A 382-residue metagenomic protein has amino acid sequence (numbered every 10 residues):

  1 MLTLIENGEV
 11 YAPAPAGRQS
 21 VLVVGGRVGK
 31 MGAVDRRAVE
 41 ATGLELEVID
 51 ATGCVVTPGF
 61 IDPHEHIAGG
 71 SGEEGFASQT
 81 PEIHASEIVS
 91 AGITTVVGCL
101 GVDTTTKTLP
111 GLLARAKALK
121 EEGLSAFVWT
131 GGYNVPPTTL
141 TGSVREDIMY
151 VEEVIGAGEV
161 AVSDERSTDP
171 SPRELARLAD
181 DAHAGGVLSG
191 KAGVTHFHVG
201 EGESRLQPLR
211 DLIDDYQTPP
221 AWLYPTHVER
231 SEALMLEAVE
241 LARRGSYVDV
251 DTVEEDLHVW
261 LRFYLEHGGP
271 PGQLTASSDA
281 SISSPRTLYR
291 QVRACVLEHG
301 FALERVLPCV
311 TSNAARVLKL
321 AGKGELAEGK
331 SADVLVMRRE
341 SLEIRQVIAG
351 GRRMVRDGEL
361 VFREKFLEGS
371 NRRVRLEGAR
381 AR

Functional and structural regions predicted by a protein language model:
M1-G25, G32-T42, I83-L100, T311-R382: Active-site microenvironment of metallo-dependent hydrolases
L4, E45-D50, V154-A157, V347: Conserved beta-strand scaffold positions in the cores of enzyme catalytic domains, especially in NTP/NDP-utilizing
G8, V21, G26, G53 (+10 more regions): Divalent metal-coordination and catalytic microenvironments
R37, T42, L46, A51-A114: Metal-associated gating/positioning segment near the N- to mid-region
I83-T108, A114-P136, E152-E165, V187-E201 (+1 more regions): Divalent metal-dependent hydrolysis catalytic cores, especially in the metallo-beta-lactamase
I88, A116-L119, L241, Y264 (+1 more regions): Generic structural signal for hydrophobic
E165-S167, E174-S283: Active-site core of metal-dependent hydrolases
L265-E340: His/Asp/Glu-enriched, well-ordered alpha-helical/loop segment that forms or immediately abuts the divalent-metal
